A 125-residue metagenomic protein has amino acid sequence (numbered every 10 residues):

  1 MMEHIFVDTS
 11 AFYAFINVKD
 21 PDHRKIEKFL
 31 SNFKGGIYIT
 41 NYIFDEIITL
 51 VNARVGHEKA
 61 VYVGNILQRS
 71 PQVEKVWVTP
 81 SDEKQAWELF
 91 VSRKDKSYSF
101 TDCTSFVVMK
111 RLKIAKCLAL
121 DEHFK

Functional and structural regions predicted by a protein language model:
M1-I39, N52-N65: Short, well-structured N-terminal submotif of metal-dependent ribonuclease cores
V7, L120-D121: Active-site flanking residues adjacent to catalytic metal/cofactor-binding acidic residues
F12-Y13, F44, F124-K125: A generic structural signal for short hydrophobic patches within well-formed alpha-helices
I26, F44, G64, E83 (+1 more regions): Alpha-helical structural signal
N41-Y42, D102, D121-E122: Short secondary-structure boundary segments
E74-A119: Active-site neighborhoods of divalent-metal-dependent phosphate/nucleic-acid chemistry enzymes
